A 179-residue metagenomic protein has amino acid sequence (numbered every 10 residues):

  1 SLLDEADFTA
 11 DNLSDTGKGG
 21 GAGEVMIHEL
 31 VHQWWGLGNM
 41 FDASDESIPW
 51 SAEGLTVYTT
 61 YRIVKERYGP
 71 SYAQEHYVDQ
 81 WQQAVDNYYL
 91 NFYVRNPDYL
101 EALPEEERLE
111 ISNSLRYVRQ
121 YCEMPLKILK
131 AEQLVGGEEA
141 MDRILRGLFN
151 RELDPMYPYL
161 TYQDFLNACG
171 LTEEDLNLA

Functional and structural regions predicted by a protein language model:
S1: Active-site-proximal or metal-binding-adjacent scaffold patches in catalytic folds
D4-Y89: Zinc-dependent metallopeptidase catalytic helix centered on the HExxH motif and its immediate flanking segment
M26-H28, N96-L103, Q133-G137, F149-N150: Short hydrophobic/aromatic-rich motifs at helix boundaries and adjacent loops
Q33, L37, E66, Y88-N96 (+3 more regions): A short secondary-structure junction motif
V64, D86-R95, P158-D164, L178: Short, charged low-complexity intrinsically disordered segments located at boundaries of structured domains
S71, E107-E110, S114-A179: Amphipathic alpha-helical substructures
F92-S114: The feature captures the short pre-catalytic strand/loop hairpin that immediately precedes and shapes the active-site
